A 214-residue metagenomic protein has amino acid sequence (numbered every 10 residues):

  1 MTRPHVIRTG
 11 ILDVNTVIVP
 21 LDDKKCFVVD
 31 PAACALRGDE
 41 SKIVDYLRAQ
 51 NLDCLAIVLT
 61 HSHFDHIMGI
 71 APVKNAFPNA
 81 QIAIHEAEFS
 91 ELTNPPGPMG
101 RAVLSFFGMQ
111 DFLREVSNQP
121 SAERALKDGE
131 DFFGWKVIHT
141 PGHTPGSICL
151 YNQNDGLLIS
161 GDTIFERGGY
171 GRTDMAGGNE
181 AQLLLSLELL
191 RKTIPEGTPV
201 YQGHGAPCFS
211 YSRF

Functional and structural regions predicted by a protein language model:
M1-Q50, L150-G161, F165: Conserved beta-strand hairpin/beta-sheet module of binuclear metal-dependent hydrolase folds, prominently
M1-R3, N79, G134, G197: A generic structural signal for alpha->beta connector loops
I7, V19, K127-F133: Short acidic-hydrophobic surface loop/beta-edge motif
I7-T9, S121-E123, H139-P141: Short Gly/Pro-enriched turn/cap motifs at secondary-structure boundaries
N15, H66-I67, C208: Short, well-ordered alpha-helical microsegments
F27, V58, I82, I159-S160 (+1 more regions): Residue-level marker for buried hydrophobic side chains located in beta-strands that build the well-ordered beta-sheet
A33-A35, K136-H139, T144-F214: Metallo-beta-lactamase
A33-F132: Active-site HxH/HxHxD metal-binding segment of metal-dependent hydrolases
